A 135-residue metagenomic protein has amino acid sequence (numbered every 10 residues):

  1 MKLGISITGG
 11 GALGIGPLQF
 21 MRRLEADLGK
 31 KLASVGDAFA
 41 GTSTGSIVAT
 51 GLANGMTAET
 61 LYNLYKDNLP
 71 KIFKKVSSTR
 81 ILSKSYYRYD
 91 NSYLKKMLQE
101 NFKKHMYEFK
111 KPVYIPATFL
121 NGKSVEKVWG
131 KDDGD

Functional and structural regions predicted by a protein language model:
K2-S6, G11-N101, K127-W129, D135: Patatin-like phospholipase
K75, K103-P112: Short secondary-structure capping/junction motifs at helix and strand boundaries
E108-D135: Active-site gating loop/helix substructures
